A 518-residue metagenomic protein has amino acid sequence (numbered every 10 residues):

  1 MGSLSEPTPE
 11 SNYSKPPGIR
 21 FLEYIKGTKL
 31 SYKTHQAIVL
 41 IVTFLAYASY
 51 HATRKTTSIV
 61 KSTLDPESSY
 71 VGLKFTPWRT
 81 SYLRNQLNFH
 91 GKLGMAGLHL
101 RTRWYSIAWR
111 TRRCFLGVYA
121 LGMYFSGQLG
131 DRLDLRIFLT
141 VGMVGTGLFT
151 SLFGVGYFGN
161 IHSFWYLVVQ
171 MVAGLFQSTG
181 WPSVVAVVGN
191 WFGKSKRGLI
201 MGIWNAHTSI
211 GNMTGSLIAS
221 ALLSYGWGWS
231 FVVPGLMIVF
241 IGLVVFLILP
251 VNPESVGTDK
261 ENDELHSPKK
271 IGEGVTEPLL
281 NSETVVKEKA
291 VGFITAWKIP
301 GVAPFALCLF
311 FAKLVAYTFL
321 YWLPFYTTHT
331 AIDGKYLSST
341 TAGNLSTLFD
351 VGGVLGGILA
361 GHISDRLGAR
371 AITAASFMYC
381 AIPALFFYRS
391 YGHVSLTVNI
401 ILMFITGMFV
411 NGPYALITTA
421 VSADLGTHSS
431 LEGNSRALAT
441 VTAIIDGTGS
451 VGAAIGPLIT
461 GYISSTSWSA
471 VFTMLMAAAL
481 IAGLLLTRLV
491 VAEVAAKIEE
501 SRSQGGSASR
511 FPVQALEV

Functional and structural regions predicted by a protein language model:
G2-A52, T57, L73-P77, S81-Q86 (+1 more regions): Cytosolic juxtamembrane N-terminal segment immediately preceding the first transmembrane helix of multi-pass
T57-I59, I299-V354, I358, Y414-T419 (+1 more regions): Extracytoplasmic gate region of multi-pass secondary transporters
R110-Q128, T347-L359: Central cavity-lining transmembrane alpha-helices of secondary-active solute carriers, predominantly the Major
R132-M143, D365-Y379: Cytoplasmic membrane-interface "Motif A"-like loop-to-helix N-cap segments of 12-TM Major Facilitator Superfamily
V144-N160, Y379-H393: C-terminal ends and interior cores of transmembrane alpha-helices in multi-pass membrane transporters/permeases
F149, H162-T179, L396-S422, G426: Hydrophobic core of transmembrane alpha-helices in multi-pass small-molecule transporters, especially MFS/SLC-type
V169-I210: Cytoplasmic helix-loop-helix junction between adjacent transmembrane helices in 12-TM secondary transporters
T208-V256: Helix-loop-helix hairpin linking two adjacent transmembrane segments in secondary transporters
